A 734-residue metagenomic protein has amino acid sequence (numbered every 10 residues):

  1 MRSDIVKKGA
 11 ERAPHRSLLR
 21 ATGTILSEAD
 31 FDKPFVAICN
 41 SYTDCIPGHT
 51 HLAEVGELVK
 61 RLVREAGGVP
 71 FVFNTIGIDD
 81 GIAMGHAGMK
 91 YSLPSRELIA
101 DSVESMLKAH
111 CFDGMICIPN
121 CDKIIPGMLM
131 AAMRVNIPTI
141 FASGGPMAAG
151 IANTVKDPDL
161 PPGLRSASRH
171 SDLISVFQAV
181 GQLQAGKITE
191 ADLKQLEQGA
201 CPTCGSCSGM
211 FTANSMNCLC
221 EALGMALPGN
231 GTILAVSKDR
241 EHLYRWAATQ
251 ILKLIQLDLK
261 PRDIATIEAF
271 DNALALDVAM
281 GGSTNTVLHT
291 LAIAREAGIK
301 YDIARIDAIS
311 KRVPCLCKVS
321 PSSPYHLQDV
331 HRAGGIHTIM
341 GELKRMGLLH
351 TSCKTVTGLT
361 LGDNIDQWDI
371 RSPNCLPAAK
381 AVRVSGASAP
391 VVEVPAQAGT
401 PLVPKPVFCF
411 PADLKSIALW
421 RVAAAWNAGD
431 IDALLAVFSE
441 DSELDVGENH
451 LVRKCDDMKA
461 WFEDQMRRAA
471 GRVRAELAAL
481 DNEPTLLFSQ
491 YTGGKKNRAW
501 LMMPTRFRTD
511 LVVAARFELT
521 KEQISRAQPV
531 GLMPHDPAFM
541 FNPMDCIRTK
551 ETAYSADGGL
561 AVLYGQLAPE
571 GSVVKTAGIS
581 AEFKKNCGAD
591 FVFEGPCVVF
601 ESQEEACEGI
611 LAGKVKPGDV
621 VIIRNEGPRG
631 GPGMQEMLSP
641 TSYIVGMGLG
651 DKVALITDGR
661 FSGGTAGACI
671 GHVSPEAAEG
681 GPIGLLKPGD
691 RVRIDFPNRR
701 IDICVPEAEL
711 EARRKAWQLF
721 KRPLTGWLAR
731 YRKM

Functional and structural regions predicted by a protein language model:
M1-D44, G48, V55-N74, G81 (+9 more regions): Catalytic or ion-coupling anion/metal-binding cores of large enzyme and transporter domains
S92-D101: Glycine-rich, highly charged phosphate/nucleotide-binding loops
L107-M128, T139-S143: A short, small-residue-rich loop immediately preceding and capping a beta-strand
C409, S416-V437: Short acidic-aromatic low-complexity motifs
I431-D481: A solvent-exposed, acidic/Ser-Thr-rich amphipathic alpha-helical stretch
G471-V473, K495-L501: Short, surface-exposed coil-to-beta transition loops
T485-G493: Short beta-strand segments that buttress and anchor functional surface loops
